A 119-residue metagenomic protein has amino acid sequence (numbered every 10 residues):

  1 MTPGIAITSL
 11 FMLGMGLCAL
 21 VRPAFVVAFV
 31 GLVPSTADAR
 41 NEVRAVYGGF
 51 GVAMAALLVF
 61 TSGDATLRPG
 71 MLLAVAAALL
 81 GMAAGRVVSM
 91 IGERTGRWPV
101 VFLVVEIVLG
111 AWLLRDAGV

Functional and structural regions predicted by a protein language model:
P3-A19: N-terminal signal-anchor transmembrane alpha helix
G4-I7, V46, A74-A77, V101: Physicochemical signature of membrane-embedded alpha-helices that form the seven-helix bundle of GPCRs, emphasizing
M15-C18, L32, S89-L103, L109-G110: Anionic, Ser/Thr-rich low-complexity intrinsically disordered regions
P23-R40: Cytosolic, membrane-interface loops and tails of multi-pass inner-membrane proteins
R40-F60, A77: Core segments of alpha-helical transmembrane spans in multipass integral membrane proteins
F60-V100: Transmembrane helix-loop-helix
L113-V119: Juxtamembrane boundary at the C-terminal end of a transmembrane helix
